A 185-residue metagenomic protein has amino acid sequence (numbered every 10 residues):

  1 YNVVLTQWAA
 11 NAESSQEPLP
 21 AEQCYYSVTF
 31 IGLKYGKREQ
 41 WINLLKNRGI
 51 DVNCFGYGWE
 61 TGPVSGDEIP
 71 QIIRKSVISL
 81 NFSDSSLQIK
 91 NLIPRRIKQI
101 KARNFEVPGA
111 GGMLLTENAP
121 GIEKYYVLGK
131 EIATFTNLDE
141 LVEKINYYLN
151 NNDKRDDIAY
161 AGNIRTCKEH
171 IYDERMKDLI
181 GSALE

Functional and structural regions predicted by a protein language model:
Y1-L128: Nucleotide-sugar donor-binding catalytic core of glycosyltransferases
D84, V142-L149: Regular secondary-structure segments
K101, I132-L138, Y147-N152: Conserved acidic donor-binding segment of nucleotide-sugar-dependent glycosyltransferases
M113-T116, K130-T136, D178-E185: Short, contiguous hydrophobic alpha-helices characteristic of membrane insertion segments
Y126, I145, A159: Short, flexible helix/strand-to-coil boundary loops that buttress conserved ligand/catalytic motifs in alpha/beta
L138-L141, I145, G162: Catalytic phosphate/metal-binding cores of nucleic-acid and nucleotide-processing enzymes, i.e., regions that mediate
N150-G181: A charged, aromatic-enriched C-terminal amphipathic alpha-helix characteristic of glycosyltransferases across folds
